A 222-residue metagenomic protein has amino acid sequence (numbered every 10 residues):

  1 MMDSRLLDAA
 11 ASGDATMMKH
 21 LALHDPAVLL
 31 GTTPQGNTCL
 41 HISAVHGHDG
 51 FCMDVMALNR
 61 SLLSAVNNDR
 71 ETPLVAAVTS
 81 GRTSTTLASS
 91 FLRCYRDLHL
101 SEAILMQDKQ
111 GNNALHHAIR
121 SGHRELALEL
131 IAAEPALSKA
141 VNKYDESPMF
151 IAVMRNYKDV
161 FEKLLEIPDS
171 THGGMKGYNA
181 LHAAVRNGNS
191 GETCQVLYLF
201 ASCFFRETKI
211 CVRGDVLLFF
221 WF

Functional and structural regions predicted by a protein language model:
M1-F51: N-terminal segments that cap or nucleate solenoid repeat domains
M2, G36, R70, G111 (+3 more regions): Start-of-repeat signature of ankyrin repeats
K19, M53, V75, S89 (+7 more regions): Register-specific detector for alpha-helical tandem repeat solenoids, activating on a conserved position within each
A22-A27, D54-L62, S90-E102, E129-L137 (+2 more regions): Ankyrin repeat domain, specifically the short helix-to-loop turn at the C-terminus of the second helix of each repeat
T32, V66, Q107, A140-V141 (+2 more regions): Ankyrin-repeat boundary/linker signal
T33-G36, L40-H117, S121, I131: Eukaryotic helix-linker segments that join adjacent hydrophobic helices
